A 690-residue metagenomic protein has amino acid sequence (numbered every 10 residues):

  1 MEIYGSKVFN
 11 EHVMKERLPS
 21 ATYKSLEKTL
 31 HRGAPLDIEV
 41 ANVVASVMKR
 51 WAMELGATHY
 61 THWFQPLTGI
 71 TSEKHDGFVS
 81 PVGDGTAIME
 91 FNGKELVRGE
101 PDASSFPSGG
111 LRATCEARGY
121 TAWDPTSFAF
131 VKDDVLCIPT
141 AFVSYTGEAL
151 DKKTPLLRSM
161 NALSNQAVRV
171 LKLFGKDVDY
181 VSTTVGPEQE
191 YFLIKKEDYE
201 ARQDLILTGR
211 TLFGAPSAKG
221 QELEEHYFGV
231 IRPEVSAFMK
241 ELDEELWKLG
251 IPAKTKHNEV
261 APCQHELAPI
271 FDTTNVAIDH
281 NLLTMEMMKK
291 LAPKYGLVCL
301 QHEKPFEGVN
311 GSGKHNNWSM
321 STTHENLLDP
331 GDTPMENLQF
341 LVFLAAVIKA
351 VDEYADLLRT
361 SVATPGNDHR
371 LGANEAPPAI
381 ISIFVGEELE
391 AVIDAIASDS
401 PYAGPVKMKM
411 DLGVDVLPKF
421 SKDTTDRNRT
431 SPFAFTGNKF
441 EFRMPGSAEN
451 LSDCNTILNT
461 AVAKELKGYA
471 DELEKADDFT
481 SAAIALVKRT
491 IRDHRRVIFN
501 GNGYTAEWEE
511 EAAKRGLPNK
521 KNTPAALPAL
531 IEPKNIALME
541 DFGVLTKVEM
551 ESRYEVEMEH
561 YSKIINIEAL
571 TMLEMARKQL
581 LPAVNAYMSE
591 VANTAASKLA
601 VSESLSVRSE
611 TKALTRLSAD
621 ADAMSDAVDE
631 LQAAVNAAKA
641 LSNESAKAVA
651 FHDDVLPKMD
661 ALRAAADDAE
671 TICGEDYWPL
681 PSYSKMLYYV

Functional and structural regions predicted by a protein language model:
M1-E11, N161, N165, R169: Flexible inter-domain linker/hinge segments
Y4-K7, H12-G93, R98-A113: Histidine/acidic residue-rich metal-binding segments in metalloenzymes
V40, F64, N92, P269-F271 (+5 more regions): Active-site proximal loops enriched in glycine and acidic residues that flank catalytic Cys/His/Asp and coordinate
V40-V44, F64-P66, K94-E95, F142 (+4 more regions): Active-site-proximal loop/turn and secondary-structure-junction residues that shape catalytic pockets, frequently
A57, T61-Q65, I278-K294, M320 (+3 more regions): Hydrophobic/aromatic-rich, well-ordered segments within soluble, folded domains that form packed cores
E116-Q301, N310-G313, M320-E555: Glycine-rich, acidic/polar active-site loops that bind/position phosphate-bearing ligands
I206, N281, E303-K304, P330-T333 (+5 more regions): Composition- and surface-driven signal marking solvent-exposed, interaction-prone regions in large proteins
R492-V690: C-terminal amphipathic alpha-helical interaction region
